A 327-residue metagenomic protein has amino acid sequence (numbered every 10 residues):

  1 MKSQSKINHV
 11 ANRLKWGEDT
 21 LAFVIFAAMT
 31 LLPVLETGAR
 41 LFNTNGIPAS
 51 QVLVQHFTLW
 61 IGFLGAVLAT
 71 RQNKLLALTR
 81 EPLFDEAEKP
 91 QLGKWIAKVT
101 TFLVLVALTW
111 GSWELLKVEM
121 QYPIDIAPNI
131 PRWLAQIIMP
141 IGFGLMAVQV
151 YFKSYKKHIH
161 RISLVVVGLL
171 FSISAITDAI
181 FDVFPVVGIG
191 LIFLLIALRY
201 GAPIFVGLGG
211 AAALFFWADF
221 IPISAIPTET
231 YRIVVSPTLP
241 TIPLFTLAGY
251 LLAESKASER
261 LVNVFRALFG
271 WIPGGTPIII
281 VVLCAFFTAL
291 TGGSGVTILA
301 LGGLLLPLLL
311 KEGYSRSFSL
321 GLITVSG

Functional and structural regions predicted by a protein language model:
M1-D182: Alpha-helical transmembrane segments and membrane-interface helix-loop junctions in multi-pass membrane proteins
T30, W95, I137, G209-A213 (+3 more regions): Residue-level signature of the transmembrane alpha-helical core of multi-pass small-molecule transporters
L32, E36, R40, R71-T79 (+10 more regions): Short helix-terminus and kink motifs of transmembrane alpha helices, predominantly at the cytoplasmic interface
T37-G38, F63, L194-I196, A212-A213 (+2 more regions): Alpha-helical transmembrane segments of multipass membrane proteins
E88-T101, P128, Q136, R260-A267 (+2 more regions): Membrane-interface alpha-helices at helix entry/exit sites of multi-pass transporters
L108, T288-A300, S317-G327: Alpha-helical transmembrane segments and, especially, the helix-loop junctions at the ends of these helices
D182-I242, T246, N263-V264: Hydrophobic transmembrane alpha-helices of multi-pass solute/ion transporters
F220-E312: Membrane-embedded alpha-helical segments and adjacent helix-loop junctions characteristic of multi-pass solute
